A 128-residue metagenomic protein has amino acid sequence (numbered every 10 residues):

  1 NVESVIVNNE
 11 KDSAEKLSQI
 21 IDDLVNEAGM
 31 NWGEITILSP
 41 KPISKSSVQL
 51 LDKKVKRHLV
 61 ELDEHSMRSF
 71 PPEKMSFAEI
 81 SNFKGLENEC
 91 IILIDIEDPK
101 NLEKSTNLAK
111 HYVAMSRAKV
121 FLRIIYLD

Functional and structural regions predicted by a protein language model:
N1-V7: Interdomain hinge/linker at the junction between the two RecA-like core domains of SF2 helicases
N8-S18, D22-D128: Core RecA-like ATPase module of SF1/SF2 helicases and allied nucleic-acid translocases
